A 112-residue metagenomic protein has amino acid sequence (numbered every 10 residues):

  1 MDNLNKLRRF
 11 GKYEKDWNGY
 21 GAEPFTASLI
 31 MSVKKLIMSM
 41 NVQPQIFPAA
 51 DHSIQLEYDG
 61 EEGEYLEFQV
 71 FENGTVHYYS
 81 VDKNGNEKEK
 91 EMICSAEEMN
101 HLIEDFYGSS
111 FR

Functional and structural regions predicted by a protein language model:
M1-S53, G85-E89: Negatively charged, low-complexity tracts enriched in Asp/Glu with abundant Ser/Thr
R9, G63-I93: Intrinsically disordered, low-complexity regulatory segments enriched in Ser/Thr/Pro and charged residues
F47-A49, D59, Q69-N73: Short beta-strand micro-motifs enriched in acidic
H52, E62-G63: Phosphate/nucleotide-binding catalytic core
L56: Glycine-rich active-site loop/strand segments that organize a redox cofactor
I93-R112: Well-ordered alpha/beta subsegment
